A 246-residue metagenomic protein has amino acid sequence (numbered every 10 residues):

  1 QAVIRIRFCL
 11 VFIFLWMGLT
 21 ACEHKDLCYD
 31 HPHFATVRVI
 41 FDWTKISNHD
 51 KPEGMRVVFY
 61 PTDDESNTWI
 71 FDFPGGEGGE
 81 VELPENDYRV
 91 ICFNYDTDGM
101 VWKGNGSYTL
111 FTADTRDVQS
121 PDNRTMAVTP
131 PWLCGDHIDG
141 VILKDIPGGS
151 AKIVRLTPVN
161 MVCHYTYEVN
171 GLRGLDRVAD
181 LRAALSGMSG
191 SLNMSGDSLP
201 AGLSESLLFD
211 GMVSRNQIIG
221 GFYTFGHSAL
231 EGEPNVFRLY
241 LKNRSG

Functional and structural regions predicted by a protein language model:
Q1-C22: Sec-dependent bacterial lipoprotein signal peptides
W16-K45: Bacterial Sec-dependent N-terminal signal peptides
P32, D50, N160-V162, D176 (+1 more regions): Short, surface-exposed loop/turn motifs at beta-strand boundaries within globular domains
P32-R38, M55, Y88, C163 (+1 more regions): Short structural boundary motif marking the start of a folded domain
I40-P52, E168-D176: Structural motif
R56-G104, A179-G246: Tryptophan-paired
N67-N160: Short, low-hydrophobicity acidic/polar segments
P131-I219: A sequence/structural signal for flexible, mid-protein segments enriched in small/helix-disrupting residues
